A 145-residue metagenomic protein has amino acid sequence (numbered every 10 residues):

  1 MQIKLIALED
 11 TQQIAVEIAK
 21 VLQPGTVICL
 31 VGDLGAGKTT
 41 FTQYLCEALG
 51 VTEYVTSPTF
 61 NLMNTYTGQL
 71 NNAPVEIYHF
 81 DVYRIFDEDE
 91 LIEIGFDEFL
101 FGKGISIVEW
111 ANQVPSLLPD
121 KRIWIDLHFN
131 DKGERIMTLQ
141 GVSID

Functional and structural regions predicted by a protein language model:
M1, E47, D89-L91, F96-D145: Short phosphate-coordinating micro-motif centered on Lys-Gly-acidic
M1-E17: N-terminal pre-Walker A segment at the start of P-loop NTPase domains
I18-P24: Phosphate-binding P-loop
I28-L30: Hydrophobic anchor at the beta1->P-loop junction of P-loop NTPases
L34: The conserved Walker
K38: Conserved lysine of the Walker
V51-Y66: Short beta-strand-centered segment that lines the nucleotide-binding/catalytic pocket of NTP-utilizing
